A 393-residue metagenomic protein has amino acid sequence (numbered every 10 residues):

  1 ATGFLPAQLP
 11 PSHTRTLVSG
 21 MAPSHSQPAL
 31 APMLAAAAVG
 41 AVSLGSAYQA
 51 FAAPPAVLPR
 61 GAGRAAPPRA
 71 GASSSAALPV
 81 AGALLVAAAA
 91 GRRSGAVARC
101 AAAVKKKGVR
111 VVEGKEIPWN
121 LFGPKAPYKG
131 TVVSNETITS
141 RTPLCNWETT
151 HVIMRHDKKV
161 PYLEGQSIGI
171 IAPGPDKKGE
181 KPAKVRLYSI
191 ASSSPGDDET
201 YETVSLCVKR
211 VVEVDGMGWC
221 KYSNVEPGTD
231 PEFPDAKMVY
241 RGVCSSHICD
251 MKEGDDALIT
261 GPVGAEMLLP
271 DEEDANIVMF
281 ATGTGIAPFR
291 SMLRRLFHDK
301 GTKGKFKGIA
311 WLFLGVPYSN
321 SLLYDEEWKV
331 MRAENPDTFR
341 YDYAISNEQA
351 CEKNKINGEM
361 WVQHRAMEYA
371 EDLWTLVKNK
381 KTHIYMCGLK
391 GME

Functional and structural regions predicted by a protein language model:
A1-P10, V18, A22-A72: N-terminal chloroplast transit peptides
S46-Q49, A89-V97: Short hydrophobic alpha-helical membrane-entry/anchor segments
S73-S94: Selective detector of the "anchor" transmembrane alpha-helix that sits immediately C-terminal
A96-V104: Cytoplasmic C-terminal tails of single-pass
K105-R110, F122-Y128, A257-E266, F297-E393: Reductase modules of NAD(P)H-dependent flavoproteins
E116-L121, K129-K252: Ferredoxin-reductase
T137, K159, P175, P195 (+6 more regions): Conserved beta-strand elements of beta-rich interaction domains across eukaryotes, especially beta-propellers
V160-P182, F280-L312: Classical protein tyrosine phosphatase
